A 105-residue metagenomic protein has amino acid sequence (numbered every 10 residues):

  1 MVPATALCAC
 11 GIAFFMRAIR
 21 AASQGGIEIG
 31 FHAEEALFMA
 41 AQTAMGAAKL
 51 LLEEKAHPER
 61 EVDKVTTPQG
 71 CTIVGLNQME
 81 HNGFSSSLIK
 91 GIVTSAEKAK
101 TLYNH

Functional and structural regions predicted by a protein language model:
M1-A13, H32-E34, H57-E59, N104: Conserved Rossmann-fold dehydrogenase catalytic segment
M1-A4, R20, K98: Generic low-polarity alpha-helical segments
A4-A9, E28, T67-P68, I73: Short glycine/serine/threonine-biased micro-segments
L7, F14-F31: N-terminal glycine-rich phosphate-binding loop for ADP-containing cofactors
F14-M16, E35, G75: Basic, gly/Ser/Thr/Pro-rich low-complexity segments located predominantly at protein N termini
G25, F31-H32, L52, E59: Mixed-charge, polar/low-complexity N-terminal
L37-H105: NAD(P)-dependent Rossmann-like dehydrogenase/reductase catalytic/cofactor-binding core
